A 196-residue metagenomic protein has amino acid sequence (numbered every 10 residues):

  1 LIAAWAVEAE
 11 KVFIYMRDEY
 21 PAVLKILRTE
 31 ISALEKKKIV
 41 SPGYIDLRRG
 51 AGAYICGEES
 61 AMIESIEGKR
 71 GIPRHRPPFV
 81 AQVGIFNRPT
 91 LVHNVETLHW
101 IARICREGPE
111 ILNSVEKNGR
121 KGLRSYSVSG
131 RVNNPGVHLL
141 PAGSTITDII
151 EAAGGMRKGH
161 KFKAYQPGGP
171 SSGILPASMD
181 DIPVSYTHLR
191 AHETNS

Functional and structural regions predicted by a protein language model:
L1-W5: Histidine-anchored nucleotide/phosphate-binding helix
K11-D18, Q166: Short internal beta-strands
D18, H160-K163, L175-P176: Terminal amphipathic helices with adjacent charged low-complexity linkers/tails
L24-A142, A153-R157: Hydrophobic alpha-helical positions that pack around
L139, Q166-A177, D181-V184: Accessory "access/gating" subregions that flank catalytic or transport cores
P141-D148, T194: Short, structural beta-strand-to-alpha-helix junction motif
I149, T187: Conserved adenylation A10 loop of the ANL superfamily
H188-N195: Single conserved hydrophobic/aromatic residue that forms the stacking wall/gate of nucleotide- or nucleobase-binding
